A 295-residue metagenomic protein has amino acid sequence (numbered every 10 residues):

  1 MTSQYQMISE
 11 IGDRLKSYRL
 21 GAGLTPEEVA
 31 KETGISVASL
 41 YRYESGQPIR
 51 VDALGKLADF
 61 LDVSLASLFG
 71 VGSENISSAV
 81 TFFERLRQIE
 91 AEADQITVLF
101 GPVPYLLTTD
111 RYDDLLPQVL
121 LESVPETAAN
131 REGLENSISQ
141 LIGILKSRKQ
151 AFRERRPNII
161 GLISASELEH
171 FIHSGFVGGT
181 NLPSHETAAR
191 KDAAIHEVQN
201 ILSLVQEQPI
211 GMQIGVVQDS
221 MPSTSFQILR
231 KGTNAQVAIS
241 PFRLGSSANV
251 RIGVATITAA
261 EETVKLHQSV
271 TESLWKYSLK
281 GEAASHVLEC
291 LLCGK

Functional and structural regions predicted by a protein language model:
M1-R85: Basic, Lys/Arg-rich alpha-helical nucleic-acid-recognition elements, primarily the DNA-binding modules of transcription
D13, D52, D59-D62, D94 (+3 more regions): Acidic-enriched, low-complexity/disordered segments with a strong bias for Aspartate over Glutamate
E32, R50-V51, L61-S64, S78 (+4 more regions): Short, surface-exposed, charged/polar-biased interaction segments
P48-R50, I76, I89-E90, V119 (+2 more regions): Residue-level detector of solvent-exposed, low-hydrophobicity positions
V63-A66, G70-S123: Charged, helix-prone or intrinsically disordered regulatory segments positioned adjacent to compact structured domains
P102-G294: Hydrophobic protein-protein interaction segments
